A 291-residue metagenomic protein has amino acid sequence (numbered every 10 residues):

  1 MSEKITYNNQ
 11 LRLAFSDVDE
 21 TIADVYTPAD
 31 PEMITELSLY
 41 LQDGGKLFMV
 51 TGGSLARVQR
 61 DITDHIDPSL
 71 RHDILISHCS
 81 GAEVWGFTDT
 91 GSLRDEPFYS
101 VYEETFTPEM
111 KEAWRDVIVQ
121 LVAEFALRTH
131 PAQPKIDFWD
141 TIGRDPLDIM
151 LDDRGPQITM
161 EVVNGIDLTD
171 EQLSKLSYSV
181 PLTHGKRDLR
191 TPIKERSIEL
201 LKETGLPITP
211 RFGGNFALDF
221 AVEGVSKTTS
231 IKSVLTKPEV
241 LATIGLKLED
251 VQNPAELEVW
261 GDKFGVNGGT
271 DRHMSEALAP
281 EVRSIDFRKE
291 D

Functional and structural regions predicted by a protein language model:
K4, N8-F15, E32-G45, L200 (+2 more regions): A short, Lys/Arg-enriched amphipathic alpha-helix followed by its capping loop at the start of a domain
Y7-T27, M49, I76, I231: Asp-based phosphoryl-transfer active-site loop
V25-A29, S54-L55, M110, F220-I231 (+1 more regions): Phosphate/oxyanion-binding active-site loops and adjacent basic polyanion-contact surfaces
P28-D148: Active-site phosphate-binding/coordination module
V58-I62, F87, M160, G268-E276: A short acidic (Asp/Glu
I74, I208, V282: Short, conserved active-site loop motifs that form the nucleotide-linked donor/cofactor pocket
P131-E258, D262-V266: Conserved acidic, metal-coordinating active-site core of Asp-based, Mg2+-dependent phosphoryl-transfer enzymes
I231, Q252, E256-D291: Acidic, Mg2+-coordinating phosphoryl-transfer loop and its flanking beta/alpha structural elements, shared across
